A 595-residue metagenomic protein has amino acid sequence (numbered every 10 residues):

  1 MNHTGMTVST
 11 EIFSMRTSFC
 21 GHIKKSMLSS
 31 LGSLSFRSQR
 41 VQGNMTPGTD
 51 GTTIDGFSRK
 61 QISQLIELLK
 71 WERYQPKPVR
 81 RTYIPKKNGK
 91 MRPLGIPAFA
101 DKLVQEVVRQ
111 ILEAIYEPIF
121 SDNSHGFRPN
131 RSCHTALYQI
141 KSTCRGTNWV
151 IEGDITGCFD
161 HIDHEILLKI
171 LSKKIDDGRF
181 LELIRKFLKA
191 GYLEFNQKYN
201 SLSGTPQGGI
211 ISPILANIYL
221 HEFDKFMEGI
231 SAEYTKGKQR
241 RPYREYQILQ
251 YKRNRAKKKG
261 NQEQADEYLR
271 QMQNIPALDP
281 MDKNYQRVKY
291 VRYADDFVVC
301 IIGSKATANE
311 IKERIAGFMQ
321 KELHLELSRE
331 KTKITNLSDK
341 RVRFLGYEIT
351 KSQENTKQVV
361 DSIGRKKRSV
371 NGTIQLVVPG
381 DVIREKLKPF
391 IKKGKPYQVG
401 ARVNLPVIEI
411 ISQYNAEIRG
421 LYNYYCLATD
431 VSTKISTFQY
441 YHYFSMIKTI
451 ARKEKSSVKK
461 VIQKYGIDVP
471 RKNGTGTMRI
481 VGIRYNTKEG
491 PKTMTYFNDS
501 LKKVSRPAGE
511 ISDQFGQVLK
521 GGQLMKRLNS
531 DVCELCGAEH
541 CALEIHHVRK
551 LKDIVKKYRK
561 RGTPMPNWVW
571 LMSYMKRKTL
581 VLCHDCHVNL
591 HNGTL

Functional and structural regions predicted by a protein language model:
M1-L595: Non-catalytic terminal/accessory segments
